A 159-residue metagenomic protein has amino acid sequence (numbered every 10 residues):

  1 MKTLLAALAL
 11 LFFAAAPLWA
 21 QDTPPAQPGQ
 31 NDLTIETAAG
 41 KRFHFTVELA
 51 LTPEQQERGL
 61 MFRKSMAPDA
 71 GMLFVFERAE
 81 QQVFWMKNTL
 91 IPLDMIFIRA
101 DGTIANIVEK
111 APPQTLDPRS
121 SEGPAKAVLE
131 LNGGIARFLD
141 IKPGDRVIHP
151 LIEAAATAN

Functional and structural regions predicted by a protein language model:
M1-L4: Positively charged n-region of N-terminal signal peptides that target proteins for export
A6-A16: Bacterial N-terminal signal peptides
Q21-N159: Compact, glycine-rich, soluble single-domain proteins
